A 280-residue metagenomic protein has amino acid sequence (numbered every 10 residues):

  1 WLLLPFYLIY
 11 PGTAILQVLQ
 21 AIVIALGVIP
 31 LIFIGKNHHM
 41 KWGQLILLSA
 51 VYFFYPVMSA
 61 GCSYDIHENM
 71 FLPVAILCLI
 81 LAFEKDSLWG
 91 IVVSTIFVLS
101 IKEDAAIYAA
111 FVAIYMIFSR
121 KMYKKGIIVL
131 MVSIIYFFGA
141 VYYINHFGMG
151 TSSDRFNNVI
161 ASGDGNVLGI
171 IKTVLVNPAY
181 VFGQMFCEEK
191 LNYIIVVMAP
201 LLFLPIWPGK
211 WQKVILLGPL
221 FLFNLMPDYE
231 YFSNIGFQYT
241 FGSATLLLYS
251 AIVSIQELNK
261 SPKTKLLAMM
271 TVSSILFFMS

Functional and structural regions predicted by a protein language model:
V18-H38, C78: Transmembrane-helix motifs of polytopic, lipid-linked glycan transferases
N37-H39, F71, I76-G90, I117-R120: Membrane-interface transmembrane helices that cradle and orient dolichyl/undecaprenyl
G43, L130-I134, L258-S280: Signature aromatic-anchored transmembrane alpha helix within multi-pass, membrane-resident enzymes that catalyze glycan
L45-F54, L81, T95-L99: Short helix- or helix-capping micro-motifs that position conserved polar/aromatic residues at function-defining sites
A60-N69: Short acidic/glycine- and proline-prone juxtamembrane loop motifs at membrane-interface regions of multi-pass membrane
I107, V214-P262: Hydrophobic/aromatic-rich transmembrane helices and adjacent perimembrane loops
Y108-I134: Perimembrane helix-loop-helix junctions
V181-Q184, N192-L217, F221: Hydrophobic, aromatic-rich transmembrane alpha-helices and their immediate juxtamembrane boundary segments
